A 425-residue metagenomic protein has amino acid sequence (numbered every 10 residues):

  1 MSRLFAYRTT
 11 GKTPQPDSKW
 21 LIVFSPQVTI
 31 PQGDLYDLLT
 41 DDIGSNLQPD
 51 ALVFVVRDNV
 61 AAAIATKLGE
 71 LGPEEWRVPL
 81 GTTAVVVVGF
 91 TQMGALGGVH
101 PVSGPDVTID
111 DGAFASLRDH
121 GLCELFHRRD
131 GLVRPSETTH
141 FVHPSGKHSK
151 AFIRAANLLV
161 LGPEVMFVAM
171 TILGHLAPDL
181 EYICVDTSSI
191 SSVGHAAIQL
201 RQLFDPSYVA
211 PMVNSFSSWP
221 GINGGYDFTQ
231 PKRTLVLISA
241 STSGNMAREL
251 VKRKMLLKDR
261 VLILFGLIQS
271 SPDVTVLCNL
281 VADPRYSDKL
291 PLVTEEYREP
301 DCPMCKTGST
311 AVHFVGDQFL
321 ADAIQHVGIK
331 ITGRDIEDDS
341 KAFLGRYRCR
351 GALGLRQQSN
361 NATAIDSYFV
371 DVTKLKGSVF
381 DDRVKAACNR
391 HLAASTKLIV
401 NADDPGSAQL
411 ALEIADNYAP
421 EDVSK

Functional and structural regions predicted by a protein language model:
M1-K425: PRPP-associated nucleotide enzymes
